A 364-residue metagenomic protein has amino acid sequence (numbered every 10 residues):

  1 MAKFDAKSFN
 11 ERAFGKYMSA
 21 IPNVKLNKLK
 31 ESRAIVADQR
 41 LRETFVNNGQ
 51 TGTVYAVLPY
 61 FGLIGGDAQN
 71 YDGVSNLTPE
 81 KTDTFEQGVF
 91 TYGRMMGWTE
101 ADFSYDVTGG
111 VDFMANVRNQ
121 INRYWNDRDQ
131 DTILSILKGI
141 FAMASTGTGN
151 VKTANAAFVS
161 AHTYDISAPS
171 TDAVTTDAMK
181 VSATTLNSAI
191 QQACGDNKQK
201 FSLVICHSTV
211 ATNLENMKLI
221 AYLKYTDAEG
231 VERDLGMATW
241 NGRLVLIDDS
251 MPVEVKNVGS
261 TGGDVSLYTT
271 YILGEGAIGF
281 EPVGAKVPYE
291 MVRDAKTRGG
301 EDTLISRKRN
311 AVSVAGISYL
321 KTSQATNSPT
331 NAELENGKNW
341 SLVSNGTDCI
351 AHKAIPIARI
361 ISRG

Functional and structural regions predicted by a protein language model:
M1-P22, Y271-G274, P282-G364: Protruding loop/beta-arch "assembly-hinge" segments enriched in small, turn-prone residues
M1-V89, L246, G279, N339-G364: N-terminal "assembly arms/tails" that initiate or stabilize quaternary assembly in self-assembling proteins
N27-V54, Y60-A68, K138, A168 (+5 more regions): Short, low-complexity, charged/polar segments at coil/turn and helix-coil boundaries
G49-T53, T91-G93, A157-V159, N197-Q199 (+3 more regions): A generic structural signal for short, non-catalytic loop/turn and secondary-structure boundary residues
L58, F85-T153, C194-V210, A295-G316: Long, contiguous amphipathic alpha-helices that act as assembly "spine/axial" helices in icosahedral shell and virion
D83, Y225-R243, T326-G346: Short, cationic low-complexity segments
S145-L235: Extended, solvent-exposed, turn-rich assembly/linker loops in the middle of proteins
I205-T212, M217-L219, T226-A311: Extended serine/threonine-enriched, polar tracts that run as long, contiguous segments within proteins
